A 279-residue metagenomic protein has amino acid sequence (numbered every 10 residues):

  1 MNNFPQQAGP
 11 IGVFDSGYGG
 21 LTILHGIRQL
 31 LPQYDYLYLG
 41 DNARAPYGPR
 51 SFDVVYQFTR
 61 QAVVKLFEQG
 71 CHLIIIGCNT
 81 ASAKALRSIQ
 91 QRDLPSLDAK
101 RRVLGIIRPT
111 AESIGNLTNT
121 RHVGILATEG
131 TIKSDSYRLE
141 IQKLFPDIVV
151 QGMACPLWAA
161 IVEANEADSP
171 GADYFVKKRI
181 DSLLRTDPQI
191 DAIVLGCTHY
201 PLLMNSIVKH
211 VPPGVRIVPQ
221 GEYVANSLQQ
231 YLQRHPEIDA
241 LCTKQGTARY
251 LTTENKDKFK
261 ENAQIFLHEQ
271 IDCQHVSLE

Functional and structural regions predicted by a protein language model:
M1-E279: Non-catalytic structural scaffold of enzyme domains
